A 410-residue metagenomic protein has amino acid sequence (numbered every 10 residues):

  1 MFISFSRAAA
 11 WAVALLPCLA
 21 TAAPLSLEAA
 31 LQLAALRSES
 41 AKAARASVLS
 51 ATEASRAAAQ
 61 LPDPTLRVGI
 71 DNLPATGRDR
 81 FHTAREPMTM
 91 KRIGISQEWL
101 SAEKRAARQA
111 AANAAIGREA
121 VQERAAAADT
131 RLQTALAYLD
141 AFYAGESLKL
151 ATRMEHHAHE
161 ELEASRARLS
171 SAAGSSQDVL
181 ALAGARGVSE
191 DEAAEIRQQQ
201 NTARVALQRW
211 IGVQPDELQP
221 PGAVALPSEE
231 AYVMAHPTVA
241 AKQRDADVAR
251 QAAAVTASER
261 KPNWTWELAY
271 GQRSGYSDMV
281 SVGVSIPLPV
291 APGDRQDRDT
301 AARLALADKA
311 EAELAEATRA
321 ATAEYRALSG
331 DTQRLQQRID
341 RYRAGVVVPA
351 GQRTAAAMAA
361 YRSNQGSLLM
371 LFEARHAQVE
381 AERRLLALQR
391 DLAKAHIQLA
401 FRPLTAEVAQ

Functional and structural regions predicted by a protein language model:
I3, L25, A126-P237, L328-L335 (+2 more regions): Periplasmic alpha-helical coiled-coil/stalk elements that build and connect Gram-negative outer-membrane
A9-L19: Bacterial N-terminal signal peptides
T21-I70, A75, T89, E98-W99 (+8 more regions): Bacterial Sec-pathway N-terminal export signals of envelope proteins
Q32-K42, L49-P64, I93-A110, V121-A128 (+6 more regions): A glycine-/polar-enriched beta->alpha junction
T65-P74, P262-Q272: Transmembrane beta-strand segments that form the barrel wall of outer-membrane beta-barrel proteins
D79-R80, G271-M279: Solvent-exposed loop/turn segments connecting transmembrane beta-strands in outer-membrane beta-barrel proteins
P87-K91, Y276-V280: Residues that define the transmembrane beta-barrel architecture of outer-membrane proteins
V188-V213, P349-T405: Short segments within alpha-helical structural elements
